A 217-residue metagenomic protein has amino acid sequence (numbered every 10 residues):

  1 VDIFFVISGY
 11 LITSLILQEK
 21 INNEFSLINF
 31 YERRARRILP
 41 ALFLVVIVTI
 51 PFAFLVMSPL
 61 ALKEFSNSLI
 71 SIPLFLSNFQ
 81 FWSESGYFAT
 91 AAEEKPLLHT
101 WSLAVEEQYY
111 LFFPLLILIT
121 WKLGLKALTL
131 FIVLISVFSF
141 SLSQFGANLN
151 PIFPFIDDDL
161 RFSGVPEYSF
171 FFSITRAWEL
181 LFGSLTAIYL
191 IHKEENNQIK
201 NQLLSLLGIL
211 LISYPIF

Functional and structural regions predicted by a protein language model:
V1-F217: Membrane-interface helix/loop caps of multi-pass membrane proteins
